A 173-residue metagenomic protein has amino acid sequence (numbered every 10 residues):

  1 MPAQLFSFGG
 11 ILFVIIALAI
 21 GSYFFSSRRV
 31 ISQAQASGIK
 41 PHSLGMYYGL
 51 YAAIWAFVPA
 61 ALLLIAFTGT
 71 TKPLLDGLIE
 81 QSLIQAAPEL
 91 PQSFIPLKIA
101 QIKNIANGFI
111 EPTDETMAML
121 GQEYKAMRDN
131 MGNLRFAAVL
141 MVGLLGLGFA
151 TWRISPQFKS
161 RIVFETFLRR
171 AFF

Functional and structural regions predicted by a protein language model:
P2-F172: Membrane-topology segments of multi-pass transport proteins
